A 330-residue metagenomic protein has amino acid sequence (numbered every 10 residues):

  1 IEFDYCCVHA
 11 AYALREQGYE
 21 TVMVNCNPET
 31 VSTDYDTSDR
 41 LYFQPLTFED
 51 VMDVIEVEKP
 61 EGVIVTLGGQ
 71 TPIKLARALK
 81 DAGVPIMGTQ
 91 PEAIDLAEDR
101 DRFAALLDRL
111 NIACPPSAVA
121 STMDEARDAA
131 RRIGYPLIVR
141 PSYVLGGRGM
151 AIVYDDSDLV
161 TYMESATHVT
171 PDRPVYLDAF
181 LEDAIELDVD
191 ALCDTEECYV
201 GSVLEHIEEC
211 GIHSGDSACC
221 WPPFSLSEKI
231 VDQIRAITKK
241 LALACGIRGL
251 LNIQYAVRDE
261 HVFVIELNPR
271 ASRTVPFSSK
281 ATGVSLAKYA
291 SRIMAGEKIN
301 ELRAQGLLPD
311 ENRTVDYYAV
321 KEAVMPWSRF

Functional and structural regions predicted by a protein language model:
I1-P60, T71-I73, G88, L110 (+3 more regions): ATP-dependent carboxylate activation and anion-phosphoryl transfer catalytic cores that bind Mg-ATP to form
G18, A82-I94: Short, acidic/small-residue loops that bind anionic groups at enzyme active sites
F43, L67, D95, S121 (+1 more regions): Small/polar loops that bind or transfer phosphate-bearing groups
E61-L67: Periplasmic-binding protein-like
Q70-G83: Short Gly/Thr/Asp-enriched flexible loops that form oxyanion-binding sites at enzyme active sites
T89-M150: A conserved helix-loop-beta module that forms one wall/lid of the active-site cleft in ATP-utilizing catalytic domains
